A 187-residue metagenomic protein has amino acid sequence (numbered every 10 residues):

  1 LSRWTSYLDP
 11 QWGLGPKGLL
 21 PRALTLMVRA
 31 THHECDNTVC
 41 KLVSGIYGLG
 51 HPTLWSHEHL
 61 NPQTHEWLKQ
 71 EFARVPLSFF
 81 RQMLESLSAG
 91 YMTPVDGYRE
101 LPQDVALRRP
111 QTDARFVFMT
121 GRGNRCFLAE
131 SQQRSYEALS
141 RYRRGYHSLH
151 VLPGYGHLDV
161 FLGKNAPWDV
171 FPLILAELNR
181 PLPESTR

Functional and structural regions predicted by a protein language model:
L1-Y98: Alpha/beta-hydrolase-fold enzymes
S2-R3, Q133-R134, A166: Short secondary-structure boundary/capping segments
V75, F79, S131, A166-V170: Soluble or luminal CAZymes and related metallo-dependent hydrolases
L87, G123-N124, G156: Conserved beta-strand elements of beta-rich interaction domains across eukaryotes, especially beta-propellers
E100-D113: The feature captures the conserved acid-bearing segment of alpha/beta-hydrolase catalytic domains
T112, F118-T120, N124: Short beta-strand/loop motif that positions the catalytic acidic residue of the alpha/beta-hydrolase fold
R125-R134: Conserved alpha/beta-hydrolase "acid-adjacent" motif
Y136-E137, Y142-R187: Catalytic active-site module of serine/aspartate enzymes centered on a nucleophile-bearing elbow/loop
